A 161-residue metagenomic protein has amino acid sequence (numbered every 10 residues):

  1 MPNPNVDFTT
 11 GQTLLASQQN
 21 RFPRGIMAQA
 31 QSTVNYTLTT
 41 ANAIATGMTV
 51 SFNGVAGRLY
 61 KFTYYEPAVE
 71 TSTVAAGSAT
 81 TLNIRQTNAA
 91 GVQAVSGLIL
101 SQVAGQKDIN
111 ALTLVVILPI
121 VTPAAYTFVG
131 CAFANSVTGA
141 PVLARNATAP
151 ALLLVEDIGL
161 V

Functional and structural regions predicted by a protein language model:
M1-M27, G47-S51: Extracellular "spike/adhesin" assembly and maturation modules and analogous cytosolic coiled-coil scaffolds
M1-N3, A43, I109: Generic alpha-helix detector with strongest preference for long hydrophobic helices that associate with membranes
P4, Q18, S32, A56 (+1 more regions): A general marker of short, structured functional hotspots
A16-S17, P23-A28, G91-S96, F133: Generic detector of short, locally flexible boundary/turn motifs and exposed helical patches
R24-A56, T71-S72: N-terminal assembly/attachment segments of tailed bacteriophage virion structural proteins
Y36-L38, N53, L59, T63-V161: Terminal beta-strand-rich extracellular "head" domains that mediate receptor/glycan or other ligand binding
